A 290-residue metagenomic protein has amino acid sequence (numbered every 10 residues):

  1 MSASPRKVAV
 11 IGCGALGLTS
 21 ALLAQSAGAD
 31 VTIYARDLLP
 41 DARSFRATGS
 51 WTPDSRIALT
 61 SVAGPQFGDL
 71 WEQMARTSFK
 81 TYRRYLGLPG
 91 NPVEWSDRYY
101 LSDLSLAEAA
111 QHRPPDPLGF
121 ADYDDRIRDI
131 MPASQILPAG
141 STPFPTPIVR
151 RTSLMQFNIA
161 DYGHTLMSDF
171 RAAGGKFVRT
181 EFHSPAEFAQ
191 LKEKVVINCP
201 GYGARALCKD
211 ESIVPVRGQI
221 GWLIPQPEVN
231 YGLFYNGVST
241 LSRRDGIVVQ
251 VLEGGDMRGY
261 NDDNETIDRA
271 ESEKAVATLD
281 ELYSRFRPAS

Functional and structural regions predicted by a protein language model:
S4-G14: Beta1/beta-strand and adjacent pyrophosphate-binding region of the FAD-binding site in flavoprotein oxidoreductases
K7, K194-V195: Conserved acidic residues
G14-A27, I33-R36, G49-S50, P92 (+1 more regions): Active-site substrate-recognition segment that forms the wall of the catalytic cavity or substrate channel
P40-S44: A short beta-to-alpha transition loop/helix N-cap that caps and shapes the active-site region
G49-L137: Dinucleotide-binding Rossmann-like beta1-alpha1 core, especially the glycine-rich loop that anchors the ADP
Q66-T77, V149-T165, D263-E273: Short beta-strand to alpha-helix junction loop
T77, T81-R84, D161-T165, D169 (+1 more regions): Amphipathic alpha-helical segments that form well-ordered structural scaffolds and often line/cohere around active
T142-H183, A189-E193, C199: Helical element adjacent to the flavin cofactor pocket in flavoenzyme catalytic cores
